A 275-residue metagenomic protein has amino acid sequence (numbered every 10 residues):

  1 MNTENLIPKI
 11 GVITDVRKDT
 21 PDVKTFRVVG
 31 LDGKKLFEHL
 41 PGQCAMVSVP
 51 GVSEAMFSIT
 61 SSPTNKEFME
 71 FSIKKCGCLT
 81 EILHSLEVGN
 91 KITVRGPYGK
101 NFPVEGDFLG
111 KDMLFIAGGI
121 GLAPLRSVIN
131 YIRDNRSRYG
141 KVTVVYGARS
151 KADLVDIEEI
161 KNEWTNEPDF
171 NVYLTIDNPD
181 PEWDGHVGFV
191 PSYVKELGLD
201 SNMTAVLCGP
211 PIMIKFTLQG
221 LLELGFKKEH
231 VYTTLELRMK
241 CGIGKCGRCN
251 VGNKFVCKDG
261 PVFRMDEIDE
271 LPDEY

Functional and structural regions predicted by a protein language model:
N2-N90, R149-S150: Ferredoxin-reductase
M69-S72, V144, C257: Short, well-ordered strand-loop elements centered on a beta-strand within folded domains, enriched for acidic residues
C78-K240: FNR/FR-type flavoprotein reductase catalytic core
I212, E236-P261: Local cysteine-cluster metal-coordination motifs and their immediate loop/turn environment, predominantly Fe-S cluster
F263-Y275: Short microdomains enriched in Cys/His and/or Lys/Arg
